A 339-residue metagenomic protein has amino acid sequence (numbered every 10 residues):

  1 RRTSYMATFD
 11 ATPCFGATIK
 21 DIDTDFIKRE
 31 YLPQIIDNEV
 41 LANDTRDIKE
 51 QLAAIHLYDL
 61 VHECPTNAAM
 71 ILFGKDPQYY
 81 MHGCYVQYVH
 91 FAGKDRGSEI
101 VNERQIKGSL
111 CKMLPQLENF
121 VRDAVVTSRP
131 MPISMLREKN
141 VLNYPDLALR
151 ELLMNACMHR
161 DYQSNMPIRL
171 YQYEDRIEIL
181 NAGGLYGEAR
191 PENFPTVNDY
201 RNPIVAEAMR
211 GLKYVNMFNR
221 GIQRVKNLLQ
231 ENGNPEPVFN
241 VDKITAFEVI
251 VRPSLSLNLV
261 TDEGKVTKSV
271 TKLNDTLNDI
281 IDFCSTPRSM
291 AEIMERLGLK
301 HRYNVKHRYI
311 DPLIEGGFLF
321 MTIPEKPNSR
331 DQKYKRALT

Functional and structural regions predicted by a protein language model:
R1-M166, Q172-I177, L185-N198, G221: Active-site helix-to-loop segments that bind/position phosphate- or nucleotide-bearing substrates and donors across
Y58, P235-P237, I314-E325: A short, conserved structural fragment
N143-Y144, L299-E315, N328: Short amphipathic alpha-helical interaction segments
L147, L153, N198-L228: Glycine-rich phosphate-binding loop
I177-K213, L259-V266: Glycine-rich/acidic phosphate-handling loop/turn and adjacent ATP-lid/helix of nucleotide-binding kinase/ATPase domains
S256-F283, E325, S329: Short alpha-helical segments that sit at the start of domains
T286-G298: Short acidic, hydrophobic short linear motifs in intrinsically disordered regions
T322-T339: Short, cationic-aromatic polyanion-contact patches
